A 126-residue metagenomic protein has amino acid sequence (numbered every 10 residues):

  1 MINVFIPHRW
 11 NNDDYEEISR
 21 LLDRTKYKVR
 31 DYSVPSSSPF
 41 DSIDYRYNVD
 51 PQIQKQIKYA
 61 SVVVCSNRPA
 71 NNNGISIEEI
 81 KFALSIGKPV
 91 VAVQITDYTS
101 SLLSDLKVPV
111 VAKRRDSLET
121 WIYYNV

Functional and structural regions predicted by a protein language model:
M1-Y59, V126: Conserved N-terminal substructure of TIR/SEFIR domains
N11-N12, A70, D97-Y98: Short, solvent-exposed loop/turn segments at secondary-structure junctions
Y47-D50, I77, R115: Structural motif corresponding to alpha-helix initiation and N-cap regions
V63-V64: Short, well-ordered beta-strand core segments
P69-I86: Conserved TIR/SEFIR loop-to-helix hotspot centered on a Trp-containing motif with a nearby acidic residue
S85-V90, I95: A short helix->loop->beta-strand "cap" motif at the edges of active sites that frequently abuts
I95-V111: Glycine-rich, charge-decorated loop segments at or immediately adjacent to ligand/cofactor-binding or catalytic sites
V111-V126: C-terminal helix of von Willebrand factor
